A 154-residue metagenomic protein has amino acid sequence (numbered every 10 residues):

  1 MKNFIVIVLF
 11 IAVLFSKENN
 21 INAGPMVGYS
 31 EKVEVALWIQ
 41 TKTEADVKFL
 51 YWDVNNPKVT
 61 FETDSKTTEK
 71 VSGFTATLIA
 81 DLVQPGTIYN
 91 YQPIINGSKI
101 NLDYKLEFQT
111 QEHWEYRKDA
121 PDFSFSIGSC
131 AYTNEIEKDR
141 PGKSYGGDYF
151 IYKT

Functional and structural regions predicted by a protein language model:
N3-V13: Sec-dependent N-terminal signal peptides
E18-T154: Divalent metal-dependent phosphoesterase catalytic cores across multiple superfamilies
